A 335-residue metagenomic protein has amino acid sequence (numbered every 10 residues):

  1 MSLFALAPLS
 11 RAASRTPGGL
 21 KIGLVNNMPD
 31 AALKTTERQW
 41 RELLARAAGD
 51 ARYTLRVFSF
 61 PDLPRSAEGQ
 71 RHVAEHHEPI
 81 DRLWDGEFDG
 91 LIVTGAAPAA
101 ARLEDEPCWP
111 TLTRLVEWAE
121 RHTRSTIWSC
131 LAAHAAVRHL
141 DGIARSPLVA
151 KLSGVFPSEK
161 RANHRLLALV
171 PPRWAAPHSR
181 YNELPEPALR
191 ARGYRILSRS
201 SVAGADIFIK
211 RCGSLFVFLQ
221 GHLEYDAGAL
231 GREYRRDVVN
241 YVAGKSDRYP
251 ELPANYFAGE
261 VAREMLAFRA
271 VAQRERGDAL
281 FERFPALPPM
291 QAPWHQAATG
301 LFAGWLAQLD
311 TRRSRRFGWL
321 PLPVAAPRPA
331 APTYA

Functional and structural regions predicted by a protein language model:
M1-S59, E87, S153-V155, E159-A335: Amide-donor transfer/coupling interface in amidating biosynthetic enzymes
Y53-R56, V73, I92-G95: Active-site-proximal cofactor/substrate-binding loop regions of enzyme domains
S59-P64, A132-A133: Short beta-alpha junction loops
L63-G69, A175: Membrane-interfacial amphipathic helices and adjacent loop/beta segments that form the lipid-substrate binding surface
A67-Q70, L230-R232: Short aromatic-enriched loop/helix-cap "lid" or pocket-rim segments at secondary-structure transitions that line
E68-E87: Glycine-rich, highly charged phosphate/nucleotide-binding loops
F88, V93-A162: Cysteine-nucleophile active-site neighborhood
